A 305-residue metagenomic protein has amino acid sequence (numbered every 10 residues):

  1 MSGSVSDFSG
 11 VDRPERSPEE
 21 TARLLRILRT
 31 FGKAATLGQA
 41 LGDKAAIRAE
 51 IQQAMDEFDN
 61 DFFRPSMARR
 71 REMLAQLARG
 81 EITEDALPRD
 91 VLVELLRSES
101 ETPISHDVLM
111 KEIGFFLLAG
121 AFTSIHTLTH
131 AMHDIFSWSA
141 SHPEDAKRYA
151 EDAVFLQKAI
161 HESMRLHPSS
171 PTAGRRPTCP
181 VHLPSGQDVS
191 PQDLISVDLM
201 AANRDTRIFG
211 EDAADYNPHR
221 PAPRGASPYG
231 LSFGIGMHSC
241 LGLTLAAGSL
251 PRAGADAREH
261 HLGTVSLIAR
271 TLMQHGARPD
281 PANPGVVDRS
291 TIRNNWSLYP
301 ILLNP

Functional and structural regions predicted by a protein language model:
M1-A121: Cytochrome P450 heme-thiolate monooxygenase catalytic core
G3, D56, H126, V154-Q157 (+2 more regions): A structural signal for well-ordered alpha-helical segments within the folded catalytic domains of diverse enzymes
M110-G114, A121-R148, G242-G276: Cytochrome P450 catalytic-core helices
M132-A140, I160-G174, L199, N203-R204 (+3 more regions): Alpha-helix capping/termination and helix-coil
A150-Q187: Conserved cytochrome P450 K-helix E-x-x-R motif and the immediately C-terminal K′/meander segment
D198-P228, F233, H238-C240: Conserved cytochrome P450 K-helix/beta-meander segment immediately N-terminal to the heme-binding cysteine loop
R278-T291: Low-complexity, intrinsically disordered Gly/Pro/Thr-rich segments
